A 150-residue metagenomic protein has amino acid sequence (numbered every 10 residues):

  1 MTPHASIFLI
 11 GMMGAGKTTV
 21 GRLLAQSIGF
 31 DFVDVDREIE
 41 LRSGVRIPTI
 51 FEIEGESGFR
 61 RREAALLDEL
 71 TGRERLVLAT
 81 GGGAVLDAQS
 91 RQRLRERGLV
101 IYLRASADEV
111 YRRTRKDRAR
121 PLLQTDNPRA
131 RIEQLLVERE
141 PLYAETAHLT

Functional and structural regions predicted by a protein language model:
M1-A5: Extreme N-terminal, non-catalytic leader segments that precede Walker-type/kinase nucleotide-binding cores
L9: Hydrophobic anchor at the beta1->P-loop junction of P-loop NTPases
G14: Walker A (P-loop) phosphate-binding loop of P-loop NTPases
K17: Conserved lysine of the Walker
V20: Hydrophobic positions on the alpha1 helix immediately C-terminal to the Walker A/P-loop
D34-R95, A119-P121, E133-Q134, L142: ATP-dependent small-molecule kinase phosphotransfer cores that center on conserved nucleotide phosphate-binding segments
E96-P141: A glycine- and Lys/Arg-enriched "phosphate-lid" helix/loop adjacent to the NTP-binding pocket of small-molecule kinases
T146-T150: Phosphate-binding beta-loop-alpha motif at adenosine-nucleotide cofactor sites
